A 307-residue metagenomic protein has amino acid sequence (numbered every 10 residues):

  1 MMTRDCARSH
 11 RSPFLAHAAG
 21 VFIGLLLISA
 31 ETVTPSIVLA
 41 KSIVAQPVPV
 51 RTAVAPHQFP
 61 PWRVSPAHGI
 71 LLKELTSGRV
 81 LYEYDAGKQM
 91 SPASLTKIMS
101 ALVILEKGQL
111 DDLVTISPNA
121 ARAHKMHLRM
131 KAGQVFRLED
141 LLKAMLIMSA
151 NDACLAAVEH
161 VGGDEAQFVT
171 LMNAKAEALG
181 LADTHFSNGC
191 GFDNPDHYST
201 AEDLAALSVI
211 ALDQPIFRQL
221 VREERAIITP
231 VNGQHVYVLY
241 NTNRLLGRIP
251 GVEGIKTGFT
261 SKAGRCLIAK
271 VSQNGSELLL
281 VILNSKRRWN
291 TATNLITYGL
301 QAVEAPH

Functional and structural regions predicted by a protein language model:
M1-G69, L75, Q301-H307: N-terminal secretory targeting signals
S12, A18, S42, I98 (+2 more regions): Hydrophobic alpha-helical segments, especially transmembrane helices and their immediate juxtamembrane helical caps
H17, Q89, N151, L280 (+1 more regions): Alpha-helix N-cap/helix-start and coil->helix boundary motif
A30, Y84, K107-L110, T229 (+1 more regions): Residue-level detector of alpha-helical segments with a strong bias toward transmembrane helices and their helix-loop
T32, L181-A182, D193-H307: Domain-terminus/edge residues, biased toward the C-terminal soluble/receptor-binding domains of extracytoplasmic
L39-E202, A206-P215: Active-site-adjacent loops and short helices of periplasmic peptidoglycan-processing enzymes
